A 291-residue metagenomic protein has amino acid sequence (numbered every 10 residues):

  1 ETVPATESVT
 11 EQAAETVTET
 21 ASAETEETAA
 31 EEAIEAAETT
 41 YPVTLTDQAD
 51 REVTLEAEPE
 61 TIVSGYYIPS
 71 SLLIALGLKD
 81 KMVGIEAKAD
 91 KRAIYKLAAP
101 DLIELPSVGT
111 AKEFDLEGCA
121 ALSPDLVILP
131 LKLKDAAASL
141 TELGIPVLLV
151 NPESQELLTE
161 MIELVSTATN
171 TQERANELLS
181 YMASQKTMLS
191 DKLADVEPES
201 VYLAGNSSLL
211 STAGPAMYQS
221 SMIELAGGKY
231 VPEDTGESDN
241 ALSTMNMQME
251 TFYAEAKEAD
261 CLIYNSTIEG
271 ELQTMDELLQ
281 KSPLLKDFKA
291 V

Functional and structural regions predicted by a protein language model:
E1-S71, E173-L203: Bacterial Sec-exported substrate-binding components of ABC uptake systems
E35, Y41-P42, E52-T54, A136-S211 (+2 more regions): Extracytoplasmic substrate-binding proteins
Q48-D50, L105-E117, T235-E250: Short helix-initiation/N-cap motifs at beta->coil->alpha
E56-P59, Y66-S71, K79, L116 (+11 more regions): Extracytoplasmic/secreted envelope proteins and their assembly/folding machinery, especially bacterial periplasmic
S64-L122, L126, K132: A short, structured surface patch at a secondary-structure boundary
V108, L116-L129, I145, Q248-Y264: Proline-aspartate-enriched helix->loop->beta-strand connector
L133-E142, C261-K281: A ligand-binding cleft/hinge motif common to bilobed small-molecule-binding domains
S220-A241: His/Asp/Glu-enriched short active-site or ligand-binding loop at hydrolase and phosphoryl-transfer sites
